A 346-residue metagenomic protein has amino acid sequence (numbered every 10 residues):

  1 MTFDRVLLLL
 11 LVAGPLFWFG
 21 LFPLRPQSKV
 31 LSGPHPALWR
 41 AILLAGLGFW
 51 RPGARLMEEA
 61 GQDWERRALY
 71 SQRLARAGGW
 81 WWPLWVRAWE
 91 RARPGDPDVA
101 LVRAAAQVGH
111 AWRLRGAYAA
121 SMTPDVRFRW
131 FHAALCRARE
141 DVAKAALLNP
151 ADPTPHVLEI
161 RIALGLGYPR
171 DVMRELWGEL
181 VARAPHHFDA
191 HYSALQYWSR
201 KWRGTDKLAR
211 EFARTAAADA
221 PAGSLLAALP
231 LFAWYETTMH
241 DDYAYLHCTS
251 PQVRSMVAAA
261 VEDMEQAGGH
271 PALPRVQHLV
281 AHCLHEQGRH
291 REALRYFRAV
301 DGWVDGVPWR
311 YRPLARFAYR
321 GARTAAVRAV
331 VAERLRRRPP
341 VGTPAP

Functional and structural regions predicted by a protein language model:
M1-G95, L294-V304, P308-P346: Extreme N-terminal leader/anchor segments
I42-M57, V157, R161, E175 (+2 more regions): Extended, non-globular or repeat-rich regions with surface exposure
D63-R93, A105-A151, P155-A182, D189-A222 (+4 more regions): Short coil/linker segments at helix-helix boundaries
H186-D189, L273: Short coil/turn motifs that N-cap or connect alpha-helices
D241-A281, H285-E292: Intrinsically disordered, low-complexity segments enriched in Gly and acidic/Ser/Thr residues that form flexible
